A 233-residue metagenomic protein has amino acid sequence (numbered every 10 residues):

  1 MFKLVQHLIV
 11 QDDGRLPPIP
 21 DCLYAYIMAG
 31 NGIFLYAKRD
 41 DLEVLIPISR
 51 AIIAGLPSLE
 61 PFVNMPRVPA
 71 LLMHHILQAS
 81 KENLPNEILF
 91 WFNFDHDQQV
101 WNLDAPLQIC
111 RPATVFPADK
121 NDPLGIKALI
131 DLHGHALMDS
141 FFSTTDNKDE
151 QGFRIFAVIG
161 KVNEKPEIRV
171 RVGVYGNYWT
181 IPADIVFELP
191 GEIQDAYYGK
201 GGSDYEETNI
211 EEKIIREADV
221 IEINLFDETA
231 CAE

Functional and structural regions predicted by a protein language model:
M1-I130, D139-E233: Conserved beta-strand-loop surface patch within small alpha/beta domains used for substrate/adaptor or ligand engagement
